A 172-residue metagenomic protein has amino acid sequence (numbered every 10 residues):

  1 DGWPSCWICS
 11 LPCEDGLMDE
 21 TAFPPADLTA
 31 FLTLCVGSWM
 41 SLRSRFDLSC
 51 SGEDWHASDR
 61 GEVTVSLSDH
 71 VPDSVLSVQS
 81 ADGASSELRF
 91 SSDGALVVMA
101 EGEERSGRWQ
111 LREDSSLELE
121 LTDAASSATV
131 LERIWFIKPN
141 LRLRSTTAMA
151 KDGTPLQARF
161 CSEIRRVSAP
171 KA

Functional and structural regions predicted by a protein language model:
W3-S91, L156-A172: Amphipathic/hydrophobic helical signal segments and adjacent flexible N-terminal regions that mediate secretion
E20, Q79-A172: Calycin-type beta-barrel ligand-binding domains and close structural analogs
